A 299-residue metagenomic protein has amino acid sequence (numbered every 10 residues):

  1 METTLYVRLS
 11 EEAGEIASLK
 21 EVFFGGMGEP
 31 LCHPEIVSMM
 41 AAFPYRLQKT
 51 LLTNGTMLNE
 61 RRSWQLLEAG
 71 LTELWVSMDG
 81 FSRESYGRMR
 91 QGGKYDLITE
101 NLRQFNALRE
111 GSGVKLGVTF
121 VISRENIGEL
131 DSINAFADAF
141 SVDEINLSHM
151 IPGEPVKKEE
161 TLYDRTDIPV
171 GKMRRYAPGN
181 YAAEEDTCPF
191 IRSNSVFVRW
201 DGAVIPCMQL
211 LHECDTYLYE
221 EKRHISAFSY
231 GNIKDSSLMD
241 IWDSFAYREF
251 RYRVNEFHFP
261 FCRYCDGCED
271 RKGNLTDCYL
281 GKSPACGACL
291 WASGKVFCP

Functional and structural regions predicted by a protein language model:
M1-M150, E154-P155: Radical SAM/AdoMet-radical enzyme domain recognition
A13-I16, S38-R46, D164-A177, C265: Alpha-helix C-terminal capping segments
P34, C207-M208: Short linear motifs in exposed loops
E125, E144-R165, W200, L211-C214 (+1 more regions): Flexible glycine/acidic-rich beta-alpha junction loops that bind and position SAM and/or redox cofactors in anaerobic
P189-R192: Short, small/polar residue-rich loop motifs at catalytic or cofactor-binding pockets
A203-V204: Hydrophobic "anchor" residues
Q209-P299: Flexible mid-to-C-terminal extensions adjoining Fe-S/redox cofactors in radical SAM and related proteins
